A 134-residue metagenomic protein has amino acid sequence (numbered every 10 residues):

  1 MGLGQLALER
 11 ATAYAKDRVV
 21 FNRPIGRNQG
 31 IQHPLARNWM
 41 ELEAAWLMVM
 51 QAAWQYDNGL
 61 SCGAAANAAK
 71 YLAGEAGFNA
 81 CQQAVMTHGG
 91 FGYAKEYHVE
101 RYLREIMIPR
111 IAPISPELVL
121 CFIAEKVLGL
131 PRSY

Functional and structural regions predicted by a protein language model:
M1-Y134: Alpha-helical interface subdomain recognition
